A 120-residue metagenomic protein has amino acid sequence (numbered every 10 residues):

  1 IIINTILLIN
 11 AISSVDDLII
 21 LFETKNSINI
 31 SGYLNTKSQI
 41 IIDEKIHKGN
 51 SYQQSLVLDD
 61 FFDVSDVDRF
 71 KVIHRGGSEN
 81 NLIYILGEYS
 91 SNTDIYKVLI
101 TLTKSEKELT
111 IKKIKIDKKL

Functional and structural regions predicted by a protein language model:
I1-L7: Bacterial N-terminal signal peptides
A11-N26: Short, aromatic-enriched amphipathic alpha-helices that serve as compact interaction elements
I28, H47, K71-N81, D117-L120: Exposed acidic/polar residues on beta-strands and adjacent loops within beta-sheet cores, strongest in beta-propeller
G32-K71: Short solvent-exposed beta->alpha transition segments
S38, N81-I83, K107-T110: Hydrophobic residues embedded in beta-strands of well-ordered beta-sheets
Y52-Q53, D68, R75, L109 (+1 more regions): Mature soluble domains of exported/periplasmic/lumenal proteins and thiol-rich metal-chelating peptides
S55-D94: Surface-exposed, charged secondary-structure patches
T93-L120: Short beta-strand edge/turn micro-motifs at domain boundaries
